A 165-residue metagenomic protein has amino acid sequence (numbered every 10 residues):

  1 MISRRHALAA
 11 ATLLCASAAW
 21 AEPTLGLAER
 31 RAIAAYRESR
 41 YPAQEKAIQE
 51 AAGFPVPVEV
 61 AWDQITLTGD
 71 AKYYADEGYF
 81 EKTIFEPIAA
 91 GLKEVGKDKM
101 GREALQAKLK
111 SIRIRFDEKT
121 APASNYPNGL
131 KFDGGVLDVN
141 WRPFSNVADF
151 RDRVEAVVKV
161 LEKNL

Functional and structural regions predicted by a protein language model:
R4-L8: N-terminal export leaders
A19-A21: Boundary at the C-terminal end of the N-terminal hydrophobic targeting segment
P23-A28, E50-K82: Acidic/histidine-rich, surface-exposed loop or edge segments in extracytoplasmic proteins
P23-R40: Short N-terminal segments immediately surrounding and downstream of signal-peptide cleavage
A32-Y36, Q44-A47, P87, G91 (+1 more regions): Charge-rich, solvent-exposed alpha-helical interaction surfaces
K72-P143: Auxiliary, metal-adjacent structural segments of Zn-dependent hydrolase domains
V139-L165: Active-site recognition of the HExxH zinc-binding catalytic motif
